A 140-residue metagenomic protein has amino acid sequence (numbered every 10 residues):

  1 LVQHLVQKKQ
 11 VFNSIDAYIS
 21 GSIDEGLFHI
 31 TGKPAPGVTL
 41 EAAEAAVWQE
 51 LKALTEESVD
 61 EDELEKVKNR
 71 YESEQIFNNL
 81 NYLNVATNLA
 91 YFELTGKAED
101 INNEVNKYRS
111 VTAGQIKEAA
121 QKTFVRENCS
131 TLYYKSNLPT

Functional and structural regions predicted by a protein language model:
V2-S110, N128-S136: M16 family metallopeptidases and their MPP-like homologs
Q115-K135: Bilobed periplasmic-binding protein-like "clamshell/Venus-flytrap" ligand-binding domains
